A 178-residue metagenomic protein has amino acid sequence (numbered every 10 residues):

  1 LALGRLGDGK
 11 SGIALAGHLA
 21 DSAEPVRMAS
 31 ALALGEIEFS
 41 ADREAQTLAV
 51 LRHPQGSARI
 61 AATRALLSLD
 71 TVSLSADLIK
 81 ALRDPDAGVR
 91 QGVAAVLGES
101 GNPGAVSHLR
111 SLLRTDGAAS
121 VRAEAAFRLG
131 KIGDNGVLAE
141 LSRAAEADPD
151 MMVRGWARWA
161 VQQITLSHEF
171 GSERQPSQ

Functional and structural regions predicted by a protein language model:
L1, R5, K10, G17 (+1 more regions): A generic tandem-repeat structural signature
D8-A20, E38-R52, T71-R83, N102-R114 (+2 more regions): Amphipathic alpha-helical scaffolding segments comprising HEAT/armadillo-like alpha-solenoid repeats
S22-A23, P54-Q55, P85-D86, G117-A118 (+1 more regions): Short inter-helical turns and helix N-cap capping residues of alpha-solenoid HEAT/ARM repeat scaffolds
M151-Q178: Terminal, low-structured helical/coil segments at or just beyond the last alpha-helical repeat
